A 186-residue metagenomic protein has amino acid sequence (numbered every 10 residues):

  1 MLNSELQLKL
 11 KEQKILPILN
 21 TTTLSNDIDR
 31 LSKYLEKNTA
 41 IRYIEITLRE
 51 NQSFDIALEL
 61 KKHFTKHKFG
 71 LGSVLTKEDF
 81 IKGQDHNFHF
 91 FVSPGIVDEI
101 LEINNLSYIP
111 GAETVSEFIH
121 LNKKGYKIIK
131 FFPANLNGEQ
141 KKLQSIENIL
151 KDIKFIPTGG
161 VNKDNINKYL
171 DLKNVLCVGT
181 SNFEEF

Functional and structural regions predicted by a protein language model:
M1-F88, L106, D152, K163-D164 (+2 more regions): Conserved N-terminal beta1-alpha1 strand-loop-helix module at the mouth
T21-T22, L71-K77, S93-I96, P110-V115 (+2 more regions): Glycine-rich beta-to-alpha transition loops that act as phosphate-gripper elements at the mouths of alpha/beta enzyme
E45-T47, G72, V97-E99, I119-L121 (+3 more regions): Short, surface-exposed, polar/charged, turn-prone segments marking secondary-structure boundaries
F90-I100, K130-Q140, K173-F186: Glycine-rich phosphate-binding active-site loops on the catalytic face of alpha/beta enzymes
P94-K127, F132-N137: Histidine/lysine/aspartate-rich catalytic loop segments that bind and position anionic ligands
I119-N174: A generic hydrophobic-segment detector
